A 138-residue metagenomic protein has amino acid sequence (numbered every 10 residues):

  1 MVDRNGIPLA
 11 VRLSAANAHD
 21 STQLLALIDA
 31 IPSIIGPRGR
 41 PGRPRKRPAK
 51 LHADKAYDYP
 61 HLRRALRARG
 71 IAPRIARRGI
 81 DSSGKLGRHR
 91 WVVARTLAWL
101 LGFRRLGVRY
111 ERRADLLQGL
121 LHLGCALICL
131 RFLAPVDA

Functional and structural regions predicted by a protein language model:
M1-R78, G124, R131: Polybasic low-complexity intrinsically disordered regions
P60, R64, R69, S83-A138: Basic, amphipathic alpha-helical segments enriched in Lys/Arg and hydrophobic/aromatic residues
